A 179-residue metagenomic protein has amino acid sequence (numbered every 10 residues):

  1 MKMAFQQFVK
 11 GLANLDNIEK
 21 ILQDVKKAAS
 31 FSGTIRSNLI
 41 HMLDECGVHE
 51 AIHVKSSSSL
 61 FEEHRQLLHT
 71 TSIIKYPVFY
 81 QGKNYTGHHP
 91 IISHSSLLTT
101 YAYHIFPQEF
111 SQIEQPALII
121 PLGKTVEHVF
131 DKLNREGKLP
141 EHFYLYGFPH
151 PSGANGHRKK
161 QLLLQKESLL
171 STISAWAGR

Functional and structural regions predicted by a protein language model:
M1-L118, E127-D131, G156-H157, L164-W176: A polyanion-binding, active-site-adjacent surface
Q66, E141-F143: A short helix-to-beta-strand connector/capping loop
K124: Flexible loop residues that form catalytic and substrate-binding hotspots at small-molecule/glycan-binding clefts
R135-E141: Short helix-capping segments at alpha-helix termini
H150-K160: Short, charged, surface-exposed secondary-structure boundary motifs
